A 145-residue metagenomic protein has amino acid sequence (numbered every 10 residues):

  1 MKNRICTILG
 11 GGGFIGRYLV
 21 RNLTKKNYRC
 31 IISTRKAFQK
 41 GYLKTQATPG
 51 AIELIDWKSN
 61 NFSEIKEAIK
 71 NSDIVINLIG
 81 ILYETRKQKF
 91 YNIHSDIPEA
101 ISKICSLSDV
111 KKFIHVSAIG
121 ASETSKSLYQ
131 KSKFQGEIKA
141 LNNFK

Functional and structural regions predicted by a protein language model:
R4-Y28: N-terminal Rossmann NAD(P)H-binding glycine-rich loop of SDR-like oxidoreductase domains
L9, S33, L78-I79, F113-I119: SDR active-site strand-loop-helix element
G16-Y18, S95, F134: Residues forming the Rossmann-fold NAD(P)(H) cofactor-binding site
S33-F38, K58-S59: N-terminal Rossmann-fold cofactor-binding loop
A47-L107, I119-E123: NAD(P)H-binding glycine-rich loop region in Rossmannoid oxidoreductase-like domains and their noncatalytic homologs
I97-A100, K112, Q135-G136: Conserved cofactor-binding/catalytic machinery of classical short-chain dehydrogenase/reductase
L107-K112, F144-K145: A short helix->loop->beta-strand "cap" motif at the edges of active sites that frequently abuts
T124-K145: Active-site Tyr-X1-5-Lys
